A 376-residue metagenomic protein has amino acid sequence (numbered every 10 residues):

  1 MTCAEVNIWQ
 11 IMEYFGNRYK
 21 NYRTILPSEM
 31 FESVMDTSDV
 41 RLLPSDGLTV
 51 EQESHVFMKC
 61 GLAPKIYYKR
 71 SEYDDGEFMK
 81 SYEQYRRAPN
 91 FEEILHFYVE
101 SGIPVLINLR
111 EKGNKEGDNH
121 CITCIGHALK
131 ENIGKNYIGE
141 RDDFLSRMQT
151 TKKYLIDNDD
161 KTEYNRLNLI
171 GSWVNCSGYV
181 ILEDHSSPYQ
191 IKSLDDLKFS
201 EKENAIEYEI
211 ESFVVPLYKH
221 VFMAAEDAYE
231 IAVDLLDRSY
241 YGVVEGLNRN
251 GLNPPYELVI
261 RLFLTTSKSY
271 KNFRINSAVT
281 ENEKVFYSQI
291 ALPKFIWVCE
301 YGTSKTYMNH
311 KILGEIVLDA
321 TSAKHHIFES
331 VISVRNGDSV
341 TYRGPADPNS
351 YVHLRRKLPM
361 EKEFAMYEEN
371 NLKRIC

Functional and structural regions predicted by a protein language model:
M1-M79, G302, A323-H326: Cysteine-nucleophile protease catalytic domains, especially the papain-like/related folds used in DUB/UBL proteases
E5-F15, P104, I122, E183 (+1 more regions): Generic ordered-secondary-structure signal
Y19-E29, T49-Q52, R87-E93, N165 (+2 more regions): General structural signal for secondary-structure boundaries
M58, A63-Y154, R166-L167, R374-C376: Active-site-adjacent substructure of cysteine-protease-like catalytic cores
A128-C376: Noncatalytic regulatory segments and standalone regulatory/sensor domains
